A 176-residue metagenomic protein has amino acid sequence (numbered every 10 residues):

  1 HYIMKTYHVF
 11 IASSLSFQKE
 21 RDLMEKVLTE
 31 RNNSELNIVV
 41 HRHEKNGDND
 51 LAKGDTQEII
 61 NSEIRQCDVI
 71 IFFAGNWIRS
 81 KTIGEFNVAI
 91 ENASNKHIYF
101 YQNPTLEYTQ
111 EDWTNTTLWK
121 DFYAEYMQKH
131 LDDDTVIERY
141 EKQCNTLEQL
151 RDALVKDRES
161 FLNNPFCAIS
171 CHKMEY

Functional and structural regions predicted by a protein language model:
Y2-I70, E91-N92, L162-Y176: Conserved N-terminal substructure of TIR/SEFIR domains
R21-L23, T82-G84, T109-D112, Y176: A short acidic (Asp/Glu
M24, I59, E85, L118-F122: A general structural detector for well-ordered alpha-helical segments in enzyme core domains, enriched
T29-N37, N92-H97, Q128-E138: Structural alpha-beta junctions
E44-N46, W77-I78, S94, I98-D112: Short beta-alpha junction loops
L51-A52, N76-N95, E107: Conserved TIR/SEFIR loop-to-helix hotspot centered on a Trp-containing motif with a nearby acidic residue
L106-Y176: C-terminal interaction surface of TIR/SEFIR-family domains
